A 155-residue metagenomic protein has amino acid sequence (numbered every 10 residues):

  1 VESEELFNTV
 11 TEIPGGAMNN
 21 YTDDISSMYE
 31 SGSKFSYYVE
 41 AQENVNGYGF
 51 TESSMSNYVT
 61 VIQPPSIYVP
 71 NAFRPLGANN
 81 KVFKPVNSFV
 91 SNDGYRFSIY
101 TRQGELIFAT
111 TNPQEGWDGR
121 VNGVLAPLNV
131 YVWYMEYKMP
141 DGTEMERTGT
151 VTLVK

Functional and structural regions predicted by a protein language model:
V1-E5, K34-Y38, L106-A109: Short beta-strand segments and strand-loop junctions that repeat across beta-rich extracellular domains
V1-S31: Recognizes extended acidic, P/S/T-rich segments that occur within or adjacent to Ig-like beta-sandwich modules
E2-E5, E43-G47, T101-E105, M139-D141: Solvent-exposed strand-loop boundary residues in beta-sheet-rich modules
P14-G15, S31, N46-Y48, D93 (+2 more regions): Feature targets compositionally biased, intrinsically disordered low-complexity regions with long contiguous runs
M18, E30-K34, N92, L128-V130: Extracellular Ig-like/FN3 beta-sandwich strand-entry sites
D23-G49: Beta-strand-rich modules
Q42-S66: Extracellular fibronectin type III
V59-K155: Short loop/turn motifs at secondary-structure boundaries
